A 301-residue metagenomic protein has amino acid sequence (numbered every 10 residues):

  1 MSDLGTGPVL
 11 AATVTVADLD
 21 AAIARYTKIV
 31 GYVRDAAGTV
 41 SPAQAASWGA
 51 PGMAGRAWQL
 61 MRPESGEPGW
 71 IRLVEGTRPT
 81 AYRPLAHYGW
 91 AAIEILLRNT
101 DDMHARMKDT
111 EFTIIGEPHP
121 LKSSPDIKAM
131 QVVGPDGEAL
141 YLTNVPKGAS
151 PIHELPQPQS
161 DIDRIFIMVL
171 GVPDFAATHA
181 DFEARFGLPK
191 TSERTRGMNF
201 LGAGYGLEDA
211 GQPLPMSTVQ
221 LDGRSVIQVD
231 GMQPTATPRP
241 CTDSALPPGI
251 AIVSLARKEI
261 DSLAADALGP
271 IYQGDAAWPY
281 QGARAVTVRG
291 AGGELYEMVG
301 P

Functional and structural regions predicted by a protein language model:
L4, V14-E67, P120-S123, Q131 (+2 more regions): Core segments of cupin and vicinal oxygen chelate
G7-A17, A57-M107, K128-V133, R164-D174 (+4 more regions): Vicinal oxygen chelate
P8, A22, V40, T77 (+10 more regions): Catalytic cores of nucleotide-enabled group-transfer and carboxylate-activating enzymes in metabolic and assembly-line
R25-I29, A105-T110, E183-R185, L263-L268: Short amphipathic alpha-helices in soluble, non-transmembrane regions that often serve as interface/regulatory elements
I71-G76, A129-L155: Short, structured interface segments
H119-S123, K128, L201-P215, D230-G231 (+3 more regions): Intrinsic, low-complexity N-terminal interaction/targeting segments
L142-A149, G231-Q233, M298-P301: Short beta->alpha transition motifs characteristic of CBS
G148-I165, L170, G204: Solvent-exposed, charged amphipathic helical/linker segments at domain boundaries
